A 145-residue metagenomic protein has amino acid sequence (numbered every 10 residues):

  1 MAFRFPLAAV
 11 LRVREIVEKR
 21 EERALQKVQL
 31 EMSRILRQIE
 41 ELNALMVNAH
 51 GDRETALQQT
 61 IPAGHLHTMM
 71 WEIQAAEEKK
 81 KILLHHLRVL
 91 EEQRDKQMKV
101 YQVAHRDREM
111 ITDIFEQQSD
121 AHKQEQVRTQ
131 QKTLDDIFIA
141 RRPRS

Functional and structural regions predicted by a protein language model:
M1-S145: Charge-rich amphipathic alpha-helical interaction elements
